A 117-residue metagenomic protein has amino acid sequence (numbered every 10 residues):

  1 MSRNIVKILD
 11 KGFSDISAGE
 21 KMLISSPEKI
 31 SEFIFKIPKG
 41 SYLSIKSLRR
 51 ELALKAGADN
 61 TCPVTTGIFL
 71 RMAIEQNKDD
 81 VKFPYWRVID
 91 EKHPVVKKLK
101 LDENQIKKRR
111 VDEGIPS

Functional and structural regions predicted by a protein language model:
M1-S2: N-terminal organelle transit peptides
I5-S117: Nucleic acid-binding interface residues in structured DNA/RNA-binding domains, emphasizing the DNA-engaging scaffolds
